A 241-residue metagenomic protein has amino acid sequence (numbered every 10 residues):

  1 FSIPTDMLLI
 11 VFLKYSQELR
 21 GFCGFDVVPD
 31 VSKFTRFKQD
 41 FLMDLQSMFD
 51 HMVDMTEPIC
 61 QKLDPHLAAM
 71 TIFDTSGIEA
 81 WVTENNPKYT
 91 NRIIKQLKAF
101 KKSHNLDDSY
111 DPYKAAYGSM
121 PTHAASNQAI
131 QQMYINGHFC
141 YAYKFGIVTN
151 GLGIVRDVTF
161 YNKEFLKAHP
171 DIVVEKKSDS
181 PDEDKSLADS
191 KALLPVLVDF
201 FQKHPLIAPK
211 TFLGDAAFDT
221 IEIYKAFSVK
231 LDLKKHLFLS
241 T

Functional and structural regions predicted by a protein language model:
F1: Short, amphipathic alpha-helical "recognition" segments used to contact nucleic acids or chromatin
T5, D30-K33, M48: Short coil turns linking two alpha-helices in DNA-binding domains
D6-C23, E57: DNA-recognition alpha helix
C23-L42: Major-groove recognition helix of helix-turn-helix-like DNA-binding domains
Q39-A216, T220-V229, F238: Polybasic low-complexity intrinsically disordered regions
K234-H236: Catalytic center-proximal scaffold of phosphoryl-transfer enzymes
